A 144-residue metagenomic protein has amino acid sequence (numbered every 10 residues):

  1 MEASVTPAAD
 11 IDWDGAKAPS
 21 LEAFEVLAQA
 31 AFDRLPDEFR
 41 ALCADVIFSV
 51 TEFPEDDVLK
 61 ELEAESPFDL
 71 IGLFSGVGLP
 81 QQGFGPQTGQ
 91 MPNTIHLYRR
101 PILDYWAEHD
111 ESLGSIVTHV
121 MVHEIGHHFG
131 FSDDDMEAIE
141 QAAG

Functional and structural regions predicted by a protein language model:
M1-I116, H128, S132-D135, A143: Active-site rim/adjacent substrate-binding subdomains
V120, E124-H128: Catalytic glutamate of the conserved HExxH
E140: Auxiliary alpha/beta "docking" domains used to position bulky ligands
